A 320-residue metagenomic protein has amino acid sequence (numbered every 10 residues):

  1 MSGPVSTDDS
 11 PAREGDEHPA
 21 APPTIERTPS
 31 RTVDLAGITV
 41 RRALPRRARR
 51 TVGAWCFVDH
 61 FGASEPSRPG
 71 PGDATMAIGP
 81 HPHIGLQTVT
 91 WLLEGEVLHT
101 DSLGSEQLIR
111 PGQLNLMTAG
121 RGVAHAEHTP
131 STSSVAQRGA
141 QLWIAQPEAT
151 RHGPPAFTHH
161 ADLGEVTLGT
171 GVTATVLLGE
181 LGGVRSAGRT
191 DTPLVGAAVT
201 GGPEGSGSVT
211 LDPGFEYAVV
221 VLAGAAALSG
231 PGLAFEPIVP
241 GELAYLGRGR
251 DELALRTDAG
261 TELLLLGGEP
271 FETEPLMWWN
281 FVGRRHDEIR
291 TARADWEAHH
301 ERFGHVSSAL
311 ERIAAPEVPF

Functional and structural regions predicted by a protein language model:
M1-F320: Jelly-roll (double-stranded beta-helix
